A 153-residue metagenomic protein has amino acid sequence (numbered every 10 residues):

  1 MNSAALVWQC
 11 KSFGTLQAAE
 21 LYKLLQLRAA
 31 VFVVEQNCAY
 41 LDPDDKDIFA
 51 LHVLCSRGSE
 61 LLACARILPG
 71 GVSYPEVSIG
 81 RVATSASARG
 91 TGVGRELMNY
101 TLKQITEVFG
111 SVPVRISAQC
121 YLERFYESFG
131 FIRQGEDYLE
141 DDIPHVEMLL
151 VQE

Functional and structural regions predicted by a protein language model:
N2-H52, S56-E60: Short amphipathic alpha-helix that is part of the acyltransferase structural core
P43-I48, G71, L139-E140: A short beta-turn/loop motif at secondary-structure boundaries
L54, E60-G70, P75-A83: Conserved beta-strand in the GNAT
G70-I79, R89, V108-V112, D142-P144: A conserved beta-turn-beta hairpin within the catalytic core of GNAT-like acetyltransferases that forms part
T84, G90-K103: Conserved acetyl-CoA-binding loop-helix of GNAT-fold acetyltransferases
S85, Q119: Residue-level recognition of the GNAT/N-acetyltransferase active site
M98, I105-A118: Conserved GNAT acetyl-CoA-binding A-motif
R115-S117, E127, I132-E147: Conserved catalytic-core motifs of GNAT/GCN5-like acyltransferases
